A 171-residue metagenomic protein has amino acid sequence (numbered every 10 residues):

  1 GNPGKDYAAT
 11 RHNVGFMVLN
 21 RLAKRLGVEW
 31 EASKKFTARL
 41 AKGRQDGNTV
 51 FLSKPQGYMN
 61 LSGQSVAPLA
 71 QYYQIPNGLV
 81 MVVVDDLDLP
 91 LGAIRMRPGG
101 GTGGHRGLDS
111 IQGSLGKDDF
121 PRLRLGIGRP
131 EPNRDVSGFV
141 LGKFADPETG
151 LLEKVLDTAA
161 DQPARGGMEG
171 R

Functional and structural regions predicted by a protein language model:
G4-G99, D109-L123, P130-D135, G142 (+2 more regions): Nucleotide and nucleotide-moiety/phosphate-recognizing core
T102: Conserved TIR/SEFIR loop-to-helix hotspot centered on a Trp-containing motif with a nearby acidic residue
